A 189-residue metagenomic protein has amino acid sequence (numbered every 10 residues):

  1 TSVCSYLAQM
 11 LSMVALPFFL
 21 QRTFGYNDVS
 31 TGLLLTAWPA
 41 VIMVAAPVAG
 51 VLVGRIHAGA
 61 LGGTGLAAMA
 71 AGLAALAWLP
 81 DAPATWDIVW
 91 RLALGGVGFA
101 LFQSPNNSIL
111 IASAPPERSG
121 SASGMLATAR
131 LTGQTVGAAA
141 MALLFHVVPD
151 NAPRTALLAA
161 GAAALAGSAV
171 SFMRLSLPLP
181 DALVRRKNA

Functional and structural regions predicted by a protein language model:
T1-A182: 12-transmembrane solute porter fold
L183-A189: Short, highly charged, low-complexity non-transmembrane loops/tails of multi-pass membrane proteins
